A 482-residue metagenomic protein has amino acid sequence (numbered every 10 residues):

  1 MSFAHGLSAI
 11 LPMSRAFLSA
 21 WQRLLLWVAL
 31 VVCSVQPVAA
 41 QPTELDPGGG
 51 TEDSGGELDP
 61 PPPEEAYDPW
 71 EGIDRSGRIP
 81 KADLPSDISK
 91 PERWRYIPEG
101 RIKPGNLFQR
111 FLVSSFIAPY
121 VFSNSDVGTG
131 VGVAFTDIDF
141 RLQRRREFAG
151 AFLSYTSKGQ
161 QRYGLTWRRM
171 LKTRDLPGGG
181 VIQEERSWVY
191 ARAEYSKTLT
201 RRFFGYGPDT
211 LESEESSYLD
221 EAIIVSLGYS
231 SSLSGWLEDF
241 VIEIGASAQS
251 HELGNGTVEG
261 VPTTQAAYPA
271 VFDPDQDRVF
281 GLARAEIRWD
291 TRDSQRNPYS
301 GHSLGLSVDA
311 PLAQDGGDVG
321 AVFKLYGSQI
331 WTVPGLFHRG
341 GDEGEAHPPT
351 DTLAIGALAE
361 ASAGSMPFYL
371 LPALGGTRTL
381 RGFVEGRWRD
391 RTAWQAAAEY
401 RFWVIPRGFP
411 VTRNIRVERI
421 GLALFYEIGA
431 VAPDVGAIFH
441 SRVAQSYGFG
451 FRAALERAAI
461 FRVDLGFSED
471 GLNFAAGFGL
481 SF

Functional and structural regions predicted by a protein language model:
R23-S34: Bacterial N-terminal signal peptides
V38-L112: N-terminal periplasmic/intermembrane-space "pro-region" immediately following the signal or transit peptide
K103-V113, F140-F148, K172-W188, S234-V241 (+5 more regions): Short loop/turn motifs that connect adjacent beta-strands in outer-membrane beta-barrel proteins
L107-I117, V121-V279, R284, I460-F461 (+1 more regions): Gram-negative/organellar outer-membrane beta-barrel architecture
P119, V133-D137, L165-R169, V225-S231 (+10 more regions): Residues on the lipid-exposed face of transmembrane beta-strands in outer-membrane beta-barrel proteins
I138-F140, S154-Q160, K172-R174, S196-T200 (+9 more regions): Sequence/structural signature of outer-membrane beta-barrel proteins
F152-L153, T210-S216, A267-P274, D309-D315 (+3 more regions): Extracellular loop and loop/strand-boundary signature of outer-membrane beta-barrel proteins
A283-R416: C-terminal outer-membrane beta-barrel translocator/porin domains of Gram-negative envelope proteins and their
